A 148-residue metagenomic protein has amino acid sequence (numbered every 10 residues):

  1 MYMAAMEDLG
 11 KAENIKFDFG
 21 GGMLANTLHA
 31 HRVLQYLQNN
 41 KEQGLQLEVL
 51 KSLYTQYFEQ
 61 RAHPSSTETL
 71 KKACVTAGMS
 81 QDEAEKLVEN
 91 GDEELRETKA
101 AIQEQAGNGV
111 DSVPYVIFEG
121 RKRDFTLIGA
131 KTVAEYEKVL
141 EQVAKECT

Functional and structural regions predicted by a protein language model:
M1-Y57: Structural alpha/beta surface segment adjacent to cysteine/selenocysteine redox centers across thiol/disulfide enzymes
L34-Q35, N39-T148: C-terminal cap of thioredoxin/glutaredoxin-like
